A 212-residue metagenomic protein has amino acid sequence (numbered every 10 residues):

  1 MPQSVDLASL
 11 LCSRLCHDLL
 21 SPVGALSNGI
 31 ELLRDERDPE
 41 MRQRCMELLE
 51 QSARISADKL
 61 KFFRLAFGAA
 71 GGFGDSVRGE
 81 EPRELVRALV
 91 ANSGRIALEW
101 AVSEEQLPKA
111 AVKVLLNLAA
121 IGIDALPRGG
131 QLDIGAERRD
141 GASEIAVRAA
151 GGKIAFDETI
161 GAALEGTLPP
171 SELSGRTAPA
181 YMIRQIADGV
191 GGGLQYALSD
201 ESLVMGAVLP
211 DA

Functional and structural regions predicted by a protein language model:
P2-L10, R95-I121, P127, L168-G175: Conserved short strand/loop->alpha-helix "switch" segment adjacent to the catalytic nucleotide/phosphoryl-transfer site
S9-G29, R34-E36, A110-R139, P179-G189: Conserved ATP-binding N-box helix of the HATPase_c
L33-C45: Conserved catalytic segment of histidine kinase HATPase_c domains, centered on the N-box/ATP-lid region
R42-I96: Conserved DHp (HisKA) dimerization/phosphotransfer helix of two-component histidine kinases, i.e., the long coiled-coil
F73, A91, R95, L126-L132 (+1 more regions): Short connector loops in the HATPase_c
A142-A178, V208: Glycine-rich/acidic phosphate-handling loop/turn and adjacent ATP-lid/helix of nucleotide-binding kinase/ATPase domains
G191-L198: Glycine-rich ATP-binding loops of the HATPase_c
L203-P210: Short C-terminal beta-strand
